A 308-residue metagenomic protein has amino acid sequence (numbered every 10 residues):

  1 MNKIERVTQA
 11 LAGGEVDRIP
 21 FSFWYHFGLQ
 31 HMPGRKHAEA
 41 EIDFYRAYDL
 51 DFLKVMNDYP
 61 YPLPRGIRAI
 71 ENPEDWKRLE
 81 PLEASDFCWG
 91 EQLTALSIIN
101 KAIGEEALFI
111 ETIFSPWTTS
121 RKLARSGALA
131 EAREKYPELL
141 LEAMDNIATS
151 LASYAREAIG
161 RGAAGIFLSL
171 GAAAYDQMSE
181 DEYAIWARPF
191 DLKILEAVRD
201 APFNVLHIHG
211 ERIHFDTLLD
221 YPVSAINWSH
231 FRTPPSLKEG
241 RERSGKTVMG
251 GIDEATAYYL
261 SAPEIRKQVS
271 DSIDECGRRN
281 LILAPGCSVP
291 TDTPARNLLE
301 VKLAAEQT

Functional and structural regions predicted by a protein language model:
M1-H26, D51, V55, S85-T308: Active-site loop segments of alpha/beta catalytic cores
T8-L11, E15-R78: N-terminal capping/small domains of soluble enzymes
E74, P81-A84, C88: Short, glycine-/small- and polar/acidic-enriched structural segments that line small-molecule recognition paths
